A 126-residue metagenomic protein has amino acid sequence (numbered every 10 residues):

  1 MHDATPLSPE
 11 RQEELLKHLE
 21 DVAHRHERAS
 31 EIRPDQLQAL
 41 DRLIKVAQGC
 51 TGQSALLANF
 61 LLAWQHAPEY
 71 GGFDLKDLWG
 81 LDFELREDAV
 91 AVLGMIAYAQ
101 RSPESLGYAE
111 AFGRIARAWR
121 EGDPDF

Functional and structural regions predicted by a protein language model:
A4-T5: Eukaryotic low-complexity, non-globular regulatory regions
S8-T51: Short terminal alpha-helical segments
Q36, L40, Q53-A58, R86-A89: Short runs of predominantly hydrophobic/aromatic residues within well-ordered alpha helices that form helix-helix
G49-Q53, A67-Y70: Alpha-helical structural elements of signaling/regulatory helical domains
L56-A67, A91-M95: Short, hydrophobic/amphipathic alpha-helical patches that form generic packing surfaces within helical domains
Y70-F126: Polybasic, proline/glycine-rich intrinsically disordered low-complexity segments
